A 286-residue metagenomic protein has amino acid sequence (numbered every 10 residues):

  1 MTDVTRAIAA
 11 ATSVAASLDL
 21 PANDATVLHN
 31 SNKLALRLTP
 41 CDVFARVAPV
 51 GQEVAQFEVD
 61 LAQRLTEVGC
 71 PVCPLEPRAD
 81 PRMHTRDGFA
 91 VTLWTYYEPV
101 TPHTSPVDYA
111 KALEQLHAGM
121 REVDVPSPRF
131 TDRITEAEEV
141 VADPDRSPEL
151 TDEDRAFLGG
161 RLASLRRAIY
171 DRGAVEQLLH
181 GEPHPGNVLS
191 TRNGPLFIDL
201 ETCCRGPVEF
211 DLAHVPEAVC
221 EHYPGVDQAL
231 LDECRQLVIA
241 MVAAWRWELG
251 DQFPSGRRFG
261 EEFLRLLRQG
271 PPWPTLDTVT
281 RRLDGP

Functional and structural regions predicted by a protein language model:
M1-A22, L266-P286: Regulatory N- and C-terminal appendages and interdomain linkers associated with kinase/kinase-like NTP transferase
I8, R46-D87, T95, V100-L116: A conserved alpha-helical element in kinase catalytic cores
S17-T39: ATP-binding glycine-rich phosphate-binding loop
C41, D87-H103, E138-E149, A240-R258: A glycine-centered beta->alpha junction motif in the catalytic cores of kinase/phosphotransferase enzymes
V100-A156, E176, P286: A cross-family kinase active-site recognition segment
Q177-L178, S190-R235: Active-site Asp-x-Gly
L178-H180, P185: Catalytic-loop of the protein kinase fold
G225-P286: Helix-rich C-terminal or lid/interface subdomains of diverse kinases
